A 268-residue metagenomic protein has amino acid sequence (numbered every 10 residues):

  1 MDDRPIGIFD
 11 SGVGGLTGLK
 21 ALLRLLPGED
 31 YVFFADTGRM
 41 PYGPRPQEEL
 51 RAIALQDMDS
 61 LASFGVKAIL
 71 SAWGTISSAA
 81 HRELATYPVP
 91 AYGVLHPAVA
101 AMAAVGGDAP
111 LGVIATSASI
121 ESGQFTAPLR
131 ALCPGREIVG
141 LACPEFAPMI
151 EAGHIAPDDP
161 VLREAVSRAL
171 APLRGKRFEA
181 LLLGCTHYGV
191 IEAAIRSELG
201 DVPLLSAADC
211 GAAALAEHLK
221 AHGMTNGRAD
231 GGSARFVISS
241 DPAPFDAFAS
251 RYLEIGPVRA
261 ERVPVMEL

Functional and structural regions predicted by a protein language model:
M1-L268: Non-catalytic structural scaffold of enzyme domains
